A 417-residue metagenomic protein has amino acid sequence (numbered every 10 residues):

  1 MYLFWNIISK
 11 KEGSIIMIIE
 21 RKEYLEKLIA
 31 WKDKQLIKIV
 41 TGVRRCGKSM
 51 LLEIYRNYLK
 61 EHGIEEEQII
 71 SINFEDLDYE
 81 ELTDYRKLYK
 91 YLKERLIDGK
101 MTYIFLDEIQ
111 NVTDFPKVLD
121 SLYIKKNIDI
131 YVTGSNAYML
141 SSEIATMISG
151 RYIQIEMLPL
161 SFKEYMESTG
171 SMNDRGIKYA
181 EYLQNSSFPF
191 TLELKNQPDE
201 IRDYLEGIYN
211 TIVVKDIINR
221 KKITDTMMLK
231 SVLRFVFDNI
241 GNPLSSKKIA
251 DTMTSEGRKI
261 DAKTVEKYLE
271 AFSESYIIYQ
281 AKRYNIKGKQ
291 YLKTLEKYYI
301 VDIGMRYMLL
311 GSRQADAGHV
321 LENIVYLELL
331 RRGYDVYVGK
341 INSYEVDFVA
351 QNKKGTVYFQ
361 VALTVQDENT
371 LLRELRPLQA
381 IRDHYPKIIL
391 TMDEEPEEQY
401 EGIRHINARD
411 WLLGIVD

Functional and structural regions predicted by a protein language model:
Y2-G13, S135-A137, S142-P243, Y276: Interdomain motor-coupling "hinge/lid" segment immediately C-terminal to the ATP-binding subdomain of NTP-driven enzymes
I19-D33: Pre-Walker A adenine-sensing motif
V40: Hydrophobic anchor at the beta1->P-loop junction of P-loop NTPases
K48: Conserved lysine of the Walker
L51, Y55: Hydrophobic positions on the alpha1 helix immediately C-terminal to the Walker A/P-loop
S71-T102: Short glycine-rich substrate-engagement loop in P-loop NTPases that contacts/grips substrate
N196-T356, L363: Accessory nucleic acid-recognition modules appended to NTPase machines
E394-D417: Domain-level recognition of nuclease-like catalytic cores that cleave nucleotide substrates
